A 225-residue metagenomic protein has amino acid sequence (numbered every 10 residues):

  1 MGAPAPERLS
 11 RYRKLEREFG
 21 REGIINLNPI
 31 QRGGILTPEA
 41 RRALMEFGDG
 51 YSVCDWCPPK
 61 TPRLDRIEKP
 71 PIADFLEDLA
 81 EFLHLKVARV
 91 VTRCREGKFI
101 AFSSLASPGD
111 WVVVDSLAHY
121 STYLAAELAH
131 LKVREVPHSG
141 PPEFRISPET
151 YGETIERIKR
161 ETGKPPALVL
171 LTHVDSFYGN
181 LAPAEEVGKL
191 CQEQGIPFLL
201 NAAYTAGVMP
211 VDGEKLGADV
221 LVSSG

Functional and structural regions predicted by a protein language model:
M1-K60: N-terminal "arm"/small-domain region of PLP-dependent enzymes with the aminotransferase-like
G34, L64-I67, G140-R145, H173-N180 (+1 more regions): Short, small-residue-enriched loops and turns at beta-alpha junctions that line or gate enzyme active sites
A40-G97, S103-S104: Conserved N-terminal alpha-helix of the aminotransferase class I/II PLP-enzyme fold
L44, L79, G97, V112 (+6 more regions): Buried hydrophobic positions in well-ordered alpha/beta secondary-structure cores of metabolic enzymes
C94-K98, H119-Y120, P141, A203-V208: Short acidic loop-to-helix transition motifs that present clustered carboxylates
L105-Y120: Conserved PLP-anchoring active-site segment centered on the Schiff-base-forming lysine
I146-A203: Active-site phosphate-binding strand-loop segment of PLP-dependent enzymes
D212-G225: Conserved active-site segment immediately N-terminal to the catalytic lysine that forms the internal aldimine
